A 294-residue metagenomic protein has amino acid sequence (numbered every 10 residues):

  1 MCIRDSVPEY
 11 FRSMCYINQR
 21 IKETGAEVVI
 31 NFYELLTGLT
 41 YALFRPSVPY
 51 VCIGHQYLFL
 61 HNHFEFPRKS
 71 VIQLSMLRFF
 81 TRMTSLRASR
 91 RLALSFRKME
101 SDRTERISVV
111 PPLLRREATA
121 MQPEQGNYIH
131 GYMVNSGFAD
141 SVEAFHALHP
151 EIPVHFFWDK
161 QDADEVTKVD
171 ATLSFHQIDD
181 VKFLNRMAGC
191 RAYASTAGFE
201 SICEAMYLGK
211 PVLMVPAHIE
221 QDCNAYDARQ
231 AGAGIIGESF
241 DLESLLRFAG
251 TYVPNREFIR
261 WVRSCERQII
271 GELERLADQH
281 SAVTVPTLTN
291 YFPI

Functional and structural regions predicted by a protein language model:
M1-D5: Conserved small/polar residues in nucleotide/adenosyl-binding loops
N18-E34: Short N-terminal targeting/anchoring amphipathic segment
V28-Y33, N185-N224: A donor-sugar binding/catalytic signature common to diverse glycosyltransferases and related nucleotide-sugar
Y33-L36, S95-M99, F156-E165: Short, polar loop motifs at secondary-structure junctions
F44-V109: Active-site-proximal region of nucleotide-activated glycan assembly enzymes, centered on histidine/acidic-rich loops
V109, L113-G189: Donor-nucleotide binding loops and adjacent catalytic segments primarily of GT-B fold Leloir glycosyltransferases
T167-K168, P211-N255: Nucleotide-sugar donor-binding patch of glycosyltransferase catalytic domains
R247-I294: C-terminal amphipathic helix plus adjacent low-complexity, charged tail appended to glycosyltransferase catalytic
